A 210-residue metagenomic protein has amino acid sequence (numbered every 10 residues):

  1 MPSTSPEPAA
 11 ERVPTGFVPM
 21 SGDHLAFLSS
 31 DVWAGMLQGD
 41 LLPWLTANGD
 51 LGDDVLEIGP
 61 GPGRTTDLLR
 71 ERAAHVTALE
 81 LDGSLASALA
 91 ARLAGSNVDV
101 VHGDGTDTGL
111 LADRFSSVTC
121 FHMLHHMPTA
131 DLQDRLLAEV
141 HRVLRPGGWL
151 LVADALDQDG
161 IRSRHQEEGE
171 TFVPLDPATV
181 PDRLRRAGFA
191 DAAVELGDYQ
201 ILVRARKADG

Functional and structural regions predicted by a protein language model:
M1-D50, E167: Conserved class I S-adenosyl-L-methionine
L28-A34, W149-R204: C-terminal alpha-helical "lid/dimerization" subdomain adjacent to the S-adenosyl-L-methionine
L56, G61-D107: Class I SAM-dependent methyltransferase SAM/SAH-binding core
T108-D113: Short amphipathic alpha-helix with an adjacent loop that forms part of the alpha/beta core around
T119-C120: A conserved beta-strand element that flanks and buttresses the S-adenosyl-L-methionine
H125-T129: A short His-aromatic
D134-P146: A short glycine-rich, Lys/Arg-flanked "PGG" loop and its adjoining helix->strand segment in the class I
R204-G210: C-terminal lobe and adjacent flexible extensions of AdoMet/dcAdoMet transferase-like proteins
